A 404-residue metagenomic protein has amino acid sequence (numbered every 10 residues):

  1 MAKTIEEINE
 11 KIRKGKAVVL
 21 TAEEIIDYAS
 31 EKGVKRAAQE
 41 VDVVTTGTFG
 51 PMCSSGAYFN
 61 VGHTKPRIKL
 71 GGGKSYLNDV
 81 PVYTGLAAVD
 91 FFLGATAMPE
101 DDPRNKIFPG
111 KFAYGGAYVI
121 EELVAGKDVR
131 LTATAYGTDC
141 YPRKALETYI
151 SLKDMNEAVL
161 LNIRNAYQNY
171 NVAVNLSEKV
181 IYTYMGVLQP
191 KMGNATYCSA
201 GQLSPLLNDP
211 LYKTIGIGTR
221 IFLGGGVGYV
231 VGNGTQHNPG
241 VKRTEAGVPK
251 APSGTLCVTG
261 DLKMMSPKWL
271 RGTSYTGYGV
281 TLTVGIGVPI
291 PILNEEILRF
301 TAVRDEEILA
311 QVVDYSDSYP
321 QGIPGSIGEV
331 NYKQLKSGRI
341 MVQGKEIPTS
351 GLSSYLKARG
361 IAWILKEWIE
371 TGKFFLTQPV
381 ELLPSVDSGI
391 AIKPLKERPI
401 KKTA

Functional and structural regions predicted by a protein language model:
A2-K11, K16-A404: Anaerobic metallocofactor- and corrinoid-dependent redox/one-carbon enzyme cores, especially those from methanogenesis
